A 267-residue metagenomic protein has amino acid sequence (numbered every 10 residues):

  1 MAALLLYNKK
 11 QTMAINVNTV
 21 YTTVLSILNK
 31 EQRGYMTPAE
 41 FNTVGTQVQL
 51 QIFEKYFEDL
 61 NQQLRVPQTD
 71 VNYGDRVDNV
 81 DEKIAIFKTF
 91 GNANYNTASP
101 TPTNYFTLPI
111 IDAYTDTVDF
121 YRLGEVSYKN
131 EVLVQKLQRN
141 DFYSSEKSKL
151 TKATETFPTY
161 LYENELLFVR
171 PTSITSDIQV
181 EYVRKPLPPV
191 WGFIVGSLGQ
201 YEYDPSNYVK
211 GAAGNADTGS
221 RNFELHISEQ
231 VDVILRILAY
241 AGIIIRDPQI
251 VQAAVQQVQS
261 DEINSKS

Functional and structural regions predicted by a protein language model:
M1-L4: N-terminal leader/targeting segments
Y7-K9, M13-S267: Glycine-enriched, solvent-exposed interface loops adjoining structured elements
